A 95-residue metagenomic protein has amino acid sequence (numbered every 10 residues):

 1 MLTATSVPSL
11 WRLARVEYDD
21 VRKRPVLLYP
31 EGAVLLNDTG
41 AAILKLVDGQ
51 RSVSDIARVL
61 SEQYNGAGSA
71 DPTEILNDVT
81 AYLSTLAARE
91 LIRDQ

Functional and structural regions predicted by a protein language model:
M1-K45: Acidic, low-complexity/disordered tracts enriched in E/D and polar residues
A33-Q95: Long, charge-rich, low-complexity alpha-helical segments
